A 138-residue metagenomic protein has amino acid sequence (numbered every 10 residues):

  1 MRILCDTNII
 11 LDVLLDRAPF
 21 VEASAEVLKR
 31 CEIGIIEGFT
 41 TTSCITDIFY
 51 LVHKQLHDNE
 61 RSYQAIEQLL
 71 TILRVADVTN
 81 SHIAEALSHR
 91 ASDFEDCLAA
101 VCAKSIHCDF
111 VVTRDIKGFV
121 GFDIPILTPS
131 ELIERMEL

Functional and structural regions predicted by a protein language model:
M1-T40, K54-R61, G121, S130-L138: Short, well-structured N-terminal submotif of metal-dependent ribonuclease cores
D12-L14, D47-I48, A84-A86: A short acidic, helix-capping loop that chelates divalent metal ions and anchors anionic groups
A25, D47-R74, T79-S81: Active-site-proximal, substrate-binding regions of enzyme catalytic domains and RNA-binding/basic surfaces
T40-C44, H82: Short, conserved alpha-helical segments within structured domains
T71-I116: Active-site neighborhoods of divalent-metal-dependent phosphate/nucleic-acid chemistry enzymes
A76-V78, I126-P129: Short acidic-hydrophobic, aromatic-tinged amphipathic segments that line or gate anion-handling sites
K117-I124: Short loop/helix-cap segments at secondary-structure boundaries that form the rim of catalytic
